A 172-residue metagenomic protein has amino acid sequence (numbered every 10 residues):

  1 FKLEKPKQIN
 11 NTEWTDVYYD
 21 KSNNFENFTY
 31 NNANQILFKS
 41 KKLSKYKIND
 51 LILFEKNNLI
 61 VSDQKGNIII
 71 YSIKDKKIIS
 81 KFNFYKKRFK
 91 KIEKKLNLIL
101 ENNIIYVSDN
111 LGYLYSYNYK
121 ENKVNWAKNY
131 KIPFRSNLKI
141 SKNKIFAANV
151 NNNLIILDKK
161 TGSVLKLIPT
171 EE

Functional and structural regions predicted by a protein language model:
F1, Q8, E55, L59-I60 (+1 more regions): Extended low-complexity, intrinsically disordered segments associated with secretion/export and membrane-tethering
F1-I48, S72-R88, K123-Y130, S163-E172: Aromatic (tryptophan-biased) beta-strands that constitute blades/sheets of beta-rich domains
W14, K47-D63, I92-Y113, P133-I155 (+1 more regions): Repeat-blade elements of multi-bladed beta-propeller folds
G66: An aromatic- and histidine-rich active-site surface loop
S136, K160-T161: A generic membrane alpha-helix/interface feature
